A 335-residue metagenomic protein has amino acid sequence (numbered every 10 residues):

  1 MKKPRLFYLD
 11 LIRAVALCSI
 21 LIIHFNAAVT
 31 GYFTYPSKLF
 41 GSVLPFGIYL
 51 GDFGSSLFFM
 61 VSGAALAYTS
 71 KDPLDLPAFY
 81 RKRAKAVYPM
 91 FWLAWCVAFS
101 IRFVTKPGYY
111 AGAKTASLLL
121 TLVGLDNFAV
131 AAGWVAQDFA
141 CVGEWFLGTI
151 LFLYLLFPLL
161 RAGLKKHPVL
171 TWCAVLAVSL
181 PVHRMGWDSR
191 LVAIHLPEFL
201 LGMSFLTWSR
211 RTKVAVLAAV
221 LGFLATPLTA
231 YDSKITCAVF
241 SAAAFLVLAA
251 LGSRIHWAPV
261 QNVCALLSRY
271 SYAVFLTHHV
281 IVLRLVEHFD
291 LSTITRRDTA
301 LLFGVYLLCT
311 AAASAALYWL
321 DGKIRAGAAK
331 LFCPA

Functional and structural regions predicted by a protein language model:
F7-S70, V87-F91, W95: Functionally critical transmembrane alpha-helices in membrane proteins and complexes, commonly lining
I12, L50-V61, Y88, L119 (+7 more regions): Membrane-embedded alpha-helical segments of multi-pass membrane proteins, especially the transmembrane helices
K38-F46, A86-T149, F240-A249: Membrane-interface helix-loop-helix regions
I48, D52-F59, T69-P107, A111-G124 (+5 more regions): Transmembrane alpha-helical segments and their boundary/interface "anchor" motifs in multi-pass integral membrane
L66-L74, I101-V104, L159-K165, V182 (+5 more regions): Structural signal for the C-terminal ends of transmembrane alpha-helices and the immediately following loop
L151-L176, M203-A218: Solvent-exposed interhelical
P181-D188, V192-A273, H279-L307: Alpha-helical transmembrane segments and terminal signal-anchor/GPI-anchor hydrophobic tails, characterized by long
G322-A335: Membrane-proximal cytoplasmic C-terminal regulatory module of class A 7TM GPCRs
